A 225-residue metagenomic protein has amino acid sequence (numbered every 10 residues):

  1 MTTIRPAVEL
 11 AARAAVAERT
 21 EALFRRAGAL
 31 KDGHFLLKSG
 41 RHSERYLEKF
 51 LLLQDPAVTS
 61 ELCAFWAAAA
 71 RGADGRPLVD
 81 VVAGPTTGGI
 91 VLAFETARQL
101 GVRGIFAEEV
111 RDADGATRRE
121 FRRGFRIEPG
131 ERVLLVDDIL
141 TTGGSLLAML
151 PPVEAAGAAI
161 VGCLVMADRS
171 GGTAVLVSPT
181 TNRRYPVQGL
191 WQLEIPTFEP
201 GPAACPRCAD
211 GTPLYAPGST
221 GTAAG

Functional and structural regions predicted by a protein language model:
T2-L23, L150-G225: PRPP-dependent phosphoribosyltransferase catalytic core
T2-R76, T220-G225: Active-site-facing substrate-recognition patch
G40, V82, G104: Conserved hydrophobic/aromatic pocket- or pore-lining residues that grip, position, or stack substrates in active sites
A68, F94, R98, P151 (+1 more regions): Short, well-ordered alpha-helices that flank and scaffold nucleotide-derived cofactor binding pockets
R76-T86: Short glycine-rich phosphate-binding loop at a beta-alpha junction
D80, E131, V161: Conserved acidic residues
T87-L134, T141-L147: Short, glycine/charge-rich flexible loops or terminal/linker lids adjacent to PRPP-binding catalytic cores
